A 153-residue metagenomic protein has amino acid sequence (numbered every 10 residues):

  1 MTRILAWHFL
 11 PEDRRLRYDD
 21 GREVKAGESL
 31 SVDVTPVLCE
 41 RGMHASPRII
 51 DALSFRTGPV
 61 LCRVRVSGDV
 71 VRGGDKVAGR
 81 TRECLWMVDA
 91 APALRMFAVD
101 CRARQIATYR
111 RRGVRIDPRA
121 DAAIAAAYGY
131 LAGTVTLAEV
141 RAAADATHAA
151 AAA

Functional and structural regions predicted by a protein language model:
M1-A153: Short, glycine-biased loop/turn motifs at secondary-structure junctions and in low-complexity Ser/Thr/Pro-rich termini
